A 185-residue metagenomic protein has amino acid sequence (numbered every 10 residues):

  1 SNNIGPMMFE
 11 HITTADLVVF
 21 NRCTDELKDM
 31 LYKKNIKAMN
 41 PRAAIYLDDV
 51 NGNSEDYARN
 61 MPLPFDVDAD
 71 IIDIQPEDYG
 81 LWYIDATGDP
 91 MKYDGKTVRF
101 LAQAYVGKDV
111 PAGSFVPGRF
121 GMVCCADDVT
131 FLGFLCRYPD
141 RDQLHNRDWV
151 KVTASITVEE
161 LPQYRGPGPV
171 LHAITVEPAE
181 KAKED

Functional and structural regions predicted by a protein language model:
S1-M8, I12-D185: OB-fold and OB-like single-stranded nucleic-acid-recognition modules and their adjacent interaction interfaces
